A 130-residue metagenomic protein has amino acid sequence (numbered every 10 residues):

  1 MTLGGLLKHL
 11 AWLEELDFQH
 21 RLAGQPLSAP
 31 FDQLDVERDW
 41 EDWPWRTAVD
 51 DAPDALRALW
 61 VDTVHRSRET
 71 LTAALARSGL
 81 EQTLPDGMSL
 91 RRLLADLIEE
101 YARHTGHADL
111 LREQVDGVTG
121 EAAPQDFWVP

Functional and structural regions predicted by a protein language model:
M1-E41, Q82-P130: Short, contiguous alpha-helical
D39-E81, R91-A102: Acidic/histidine-rich alpha-helical segments that form the ligand environment of transition-metal centers
